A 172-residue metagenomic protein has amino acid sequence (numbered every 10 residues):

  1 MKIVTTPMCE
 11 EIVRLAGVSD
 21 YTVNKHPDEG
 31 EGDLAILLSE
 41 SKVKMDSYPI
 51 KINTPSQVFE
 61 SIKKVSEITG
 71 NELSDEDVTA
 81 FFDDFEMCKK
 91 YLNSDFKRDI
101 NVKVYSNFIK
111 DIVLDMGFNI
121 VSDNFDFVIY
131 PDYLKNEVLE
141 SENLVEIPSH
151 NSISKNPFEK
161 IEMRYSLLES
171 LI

Functional and structural regions predicted by a protein language model:
M1-I172: N-terminal ligand-binding lobe of clamshell/alpha-beta domains
